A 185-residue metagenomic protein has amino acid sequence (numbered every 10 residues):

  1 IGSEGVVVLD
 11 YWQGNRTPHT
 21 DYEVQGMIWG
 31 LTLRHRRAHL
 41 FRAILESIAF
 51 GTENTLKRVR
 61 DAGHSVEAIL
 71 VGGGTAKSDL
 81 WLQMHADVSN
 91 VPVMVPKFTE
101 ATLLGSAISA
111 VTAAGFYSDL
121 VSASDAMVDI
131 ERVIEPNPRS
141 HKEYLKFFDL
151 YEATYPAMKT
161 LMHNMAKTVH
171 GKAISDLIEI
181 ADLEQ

Functional and structural regions predicted by a protein language model:
I1-Q185: Glycine/Thr-rich phosphate-binding loops that ligate phosphate moieties of nucleotide and other phosphorylated ligands
